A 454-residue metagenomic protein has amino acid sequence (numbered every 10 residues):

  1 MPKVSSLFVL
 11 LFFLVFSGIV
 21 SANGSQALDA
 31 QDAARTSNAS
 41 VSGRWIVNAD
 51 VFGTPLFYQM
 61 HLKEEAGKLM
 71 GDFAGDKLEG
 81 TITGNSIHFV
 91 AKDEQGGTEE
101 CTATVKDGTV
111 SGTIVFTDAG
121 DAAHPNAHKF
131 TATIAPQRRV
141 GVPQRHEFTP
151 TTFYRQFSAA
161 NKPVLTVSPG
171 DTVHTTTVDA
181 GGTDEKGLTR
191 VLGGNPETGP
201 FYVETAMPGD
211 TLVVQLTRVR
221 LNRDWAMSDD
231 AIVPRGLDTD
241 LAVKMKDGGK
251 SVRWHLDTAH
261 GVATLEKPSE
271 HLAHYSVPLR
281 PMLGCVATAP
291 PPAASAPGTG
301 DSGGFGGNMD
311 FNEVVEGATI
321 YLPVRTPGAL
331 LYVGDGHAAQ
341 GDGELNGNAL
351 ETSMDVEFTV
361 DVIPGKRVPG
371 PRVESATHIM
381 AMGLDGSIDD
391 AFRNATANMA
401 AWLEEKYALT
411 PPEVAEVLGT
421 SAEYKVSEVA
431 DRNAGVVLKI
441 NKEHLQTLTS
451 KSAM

Functional and structural regions predicted by a protein language model:
F8-S21: Bacterial N-terminal signal peptides
L28-N126: Central antiparallel beta-sheet cores of small beta-barrel/beta-sandwich binding domains
V140-T189: N-terminal, Lys/Arg-enriched amphipathic/low-complexity engagement segments that precede the first folded domain
T149-S158, R190-E197, P297-F305: Short, structured beta-strand/loop micro-motifs enriched in basic residues and often containing a Trp
A180-V191, V219-D229, G328-A338, S427-A430: Short, Lys/Arg- and Gly-enriched loop/turn segments at beta-strand edges
L221-V314: Intrinsically disordered, low-complexity linker/loop segments enriched in Gly/Pro and charged/polar residues
L279-N308, N312-D389: Conserved mixed alpha/beta catalytic, RNA-binding, or beta-rich assembly cores of soluble enzyme, regulatory
